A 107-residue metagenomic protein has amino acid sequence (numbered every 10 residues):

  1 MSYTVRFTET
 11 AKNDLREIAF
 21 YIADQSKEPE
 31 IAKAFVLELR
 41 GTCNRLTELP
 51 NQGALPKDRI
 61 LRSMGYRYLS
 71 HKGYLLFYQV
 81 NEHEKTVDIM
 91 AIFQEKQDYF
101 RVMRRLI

Functional and structural regions predicted by a protein language model:
M1, G65, K72: Exposed loop/turn and edge beta-strand positions of beta-sandwich/beta-sheet ligand-binding modules
M1-E38: Arg/Lys-rich, positively charged N-terminal/basic patches that mediate binding to nucleic acids
Y21, E38, T42-R45, L49: Solvent-exposed, amphipathic alpha-helical segments
K27, N44, E48-Q52, Y74 (+1 more regions): Generic structural signal for secondary-structure transition and capping sites
N44-L69: A short, surface-exposed loop/turn module that caps and links secondary-structure elements
H71-L75, Q79-I107: Enriched for short, Lys/Arg-rich terminal
